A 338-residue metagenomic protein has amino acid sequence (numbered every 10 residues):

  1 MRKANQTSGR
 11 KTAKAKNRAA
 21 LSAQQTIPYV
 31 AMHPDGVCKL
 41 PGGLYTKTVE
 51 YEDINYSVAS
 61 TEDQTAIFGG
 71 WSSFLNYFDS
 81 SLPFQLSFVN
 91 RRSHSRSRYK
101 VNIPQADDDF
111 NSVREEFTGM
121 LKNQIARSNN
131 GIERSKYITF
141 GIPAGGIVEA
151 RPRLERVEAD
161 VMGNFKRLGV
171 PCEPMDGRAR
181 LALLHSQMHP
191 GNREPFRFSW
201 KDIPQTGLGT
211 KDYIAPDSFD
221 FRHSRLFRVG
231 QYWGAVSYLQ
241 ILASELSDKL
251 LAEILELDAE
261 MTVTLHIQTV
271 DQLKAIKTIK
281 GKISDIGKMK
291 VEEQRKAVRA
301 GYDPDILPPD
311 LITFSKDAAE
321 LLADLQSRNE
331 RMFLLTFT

Functional and structural regions predicted by a protein language model:
M1-T338: Extended, folded cores of ATP/NTP-driven motor/assembly subunits in large transport and secretion machines
